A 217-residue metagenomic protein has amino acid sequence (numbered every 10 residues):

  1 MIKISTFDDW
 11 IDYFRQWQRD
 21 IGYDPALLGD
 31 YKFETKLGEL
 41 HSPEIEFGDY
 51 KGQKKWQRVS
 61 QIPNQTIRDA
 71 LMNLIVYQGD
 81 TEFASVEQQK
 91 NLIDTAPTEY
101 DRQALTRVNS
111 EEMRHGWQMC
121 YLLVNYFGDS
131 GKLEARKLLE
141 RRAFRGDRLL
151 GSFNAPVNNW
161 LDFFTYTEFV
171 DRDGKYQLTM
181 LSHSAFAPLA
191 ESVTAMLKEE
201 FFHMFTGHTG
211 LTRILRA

Functional and structural regions predicted by a protein language model:
M1-Q103, N125-L161: Terminal targeting/low-complexity segments that flank the catalytic cores of oxidoreductases
Q78-V86, V108-L123, R142-G146, F164-G174 (+1 more regions): Alpha-helical transition-metal enzyme core signature, strongest for iron centers
N91-Q103, F127, Y176-A195, T209-A217: Inter-helical turn/loop segments and adjacent helix faces that build the functional surface of alpha-helical bundle
P156-L161, V170-L181, P188, F202: Internal, hydrophobic cores of structured domains that mediate oligomerization or house catalytic pockets within large
